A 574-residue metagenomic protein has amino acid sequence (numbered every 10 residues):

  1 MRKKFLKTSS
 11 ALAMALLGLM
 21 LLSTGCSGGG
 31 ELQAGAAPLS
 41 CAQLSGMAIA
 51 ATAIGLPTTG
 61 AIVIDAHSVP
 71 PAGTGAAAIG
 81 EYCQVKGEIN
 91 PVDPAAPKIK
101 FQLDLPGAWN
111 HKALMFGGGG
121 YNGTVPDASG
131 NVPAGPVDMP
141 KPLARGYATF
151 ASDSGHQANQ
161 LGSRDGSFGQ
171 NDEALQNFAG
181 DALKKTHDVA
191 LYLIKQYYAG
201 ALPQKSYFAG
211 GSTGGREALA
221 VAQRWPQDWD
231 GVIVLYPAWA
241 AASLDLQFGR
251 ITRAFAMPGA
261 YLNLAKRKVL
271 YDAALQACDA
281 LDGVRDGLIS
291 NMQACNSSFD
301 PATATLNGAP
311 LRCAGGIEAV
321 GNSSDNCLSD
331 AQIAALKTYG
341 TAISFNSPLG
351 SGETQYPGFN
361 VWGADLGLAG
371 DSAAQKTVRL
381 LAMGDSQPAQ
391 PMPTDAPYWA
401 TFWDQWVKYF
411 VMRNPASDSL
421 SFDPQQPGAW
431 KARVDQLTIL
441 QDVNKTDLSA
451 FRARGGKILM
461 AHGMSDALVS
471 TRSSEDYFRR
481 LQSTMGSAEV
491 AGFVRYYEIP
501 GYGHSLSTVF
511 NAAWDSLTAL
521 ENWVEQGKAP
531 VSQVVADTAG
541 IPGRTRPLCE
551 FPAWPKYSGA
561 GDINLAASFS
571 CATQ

Functional and structural regions predicted by a protein language model:
L22-G25: C-terminal motif of bacterial Sec signal peptides marking the signal peptidase cleavage site
G28-K112, V125-N131, G135-V137, R285-I289 (+4 more regions): Catalytic-loop region of hydrolases
N110, G119-G200, L246, A254 (+2 more regions): Cap/lid segment of the alpha/beta-hydrolase catalytic domain
A201-G211: Alpha/beta-hydrolase fold nucleophile elbow
G210-G214, A218: Gly/Ala-rich beta-loop-alpha elbow adjacent to hydrolase catalytic centers
A220-A222, Q227-S344: A catalytic-pocket lid/entrance helix-loop region that shapes and gates access to the active site across common
M460-H462: Short beta-strand/loop motif that positions the catalytic acidic residue of the alpha/beta-hydrolase fold
F493-S507: Histidine-bearing beta->alpha loop at or near hydrolase active sites
